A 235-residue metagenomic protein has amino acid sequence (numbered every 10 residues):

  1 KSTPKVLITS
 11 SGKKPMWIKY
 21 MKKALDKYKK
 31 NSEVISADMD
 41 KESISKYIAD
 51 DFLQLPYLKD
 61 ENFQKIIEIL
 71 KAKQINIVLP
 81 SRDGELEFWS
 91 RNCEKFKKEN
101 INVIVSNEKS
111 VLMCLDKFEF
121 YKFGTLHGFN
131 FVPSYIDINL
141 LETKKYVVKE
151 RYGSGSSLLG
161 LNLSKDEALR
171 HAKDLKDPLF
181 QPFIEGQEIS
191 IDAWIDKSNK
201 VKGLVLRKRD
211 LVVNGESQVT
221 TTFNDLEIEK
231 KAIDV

Functional and structural regions predicted by a protein language model:
K1-I104: ATP-binding N-terminal substructure of ATP-dependent carboxylate-amine bond-forming enzymes
S43-A49, N139-K144, R170-K173: Short loop/helix-cap segments at secondary-structure boundaries that form the rim of catalytic
K46-Y47, F63-K65, S106, L112-F118 (+2 more regions): Short, charged, surface-exposed secondary-structure boundary motifs
F52-L58, S134-D137, G160-L163: Short acidic-hydrophobic, aromatic-tinged amphipathic segments that line or gate anion-handling sites
E108-S134: Glycine-/Pro-rich loop/turn segments that contact NAD(P) or position catalytic residues in Rossmann-like domains
G124, V132-I136, E142-L159, K176-G186 (+1 more regions): ATP-grasp fold ATP-binding core
N162-V235: Phosphate-binding site of ATP-dependent enzymes
